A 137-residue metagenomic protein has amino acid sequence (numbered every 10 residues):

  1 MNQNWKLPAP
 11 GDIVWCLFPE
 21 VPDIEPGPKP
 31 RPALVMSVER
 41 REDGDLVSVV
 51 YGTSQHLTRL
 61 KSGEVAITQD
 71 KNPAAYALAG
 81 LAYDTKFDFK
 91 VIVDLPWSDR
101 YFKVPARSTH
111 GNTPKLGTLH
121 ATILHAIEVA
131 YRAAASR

Functional and structural regions predicted by a protein language model:
P22-P30, V35-A75: Compact nucleic-acid interaction/catalytic patches
Q69-R137: C-terminal terminal-subdomain/extension
